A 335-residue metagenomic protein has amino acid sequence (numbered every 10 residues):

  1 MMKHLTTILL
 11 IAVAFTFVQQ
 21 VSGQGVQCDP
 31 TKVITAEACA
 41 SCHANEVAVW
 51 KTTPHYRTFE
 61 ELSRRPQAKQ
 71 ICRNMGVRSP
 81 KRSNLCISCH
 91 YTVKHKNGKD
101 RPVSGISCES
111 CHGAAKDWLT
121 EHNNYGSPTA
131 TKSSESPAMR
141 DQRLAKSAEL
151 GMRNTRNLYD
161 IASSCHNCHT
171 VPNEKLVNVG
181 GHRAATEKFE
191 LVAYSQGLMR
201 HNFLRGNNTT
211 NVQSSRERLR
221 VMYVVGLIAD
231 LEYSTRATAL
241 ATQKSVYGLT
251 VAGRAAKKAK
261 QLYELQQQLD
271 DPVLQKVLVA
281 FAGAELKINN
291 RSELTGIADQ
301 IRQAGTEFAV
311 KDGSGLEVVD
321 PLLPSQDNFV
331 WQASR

Functional and structural regions predicted by a protein language model:
M1-L9: Bacterial N-terminal signal peptides that target proteins for export
I8-T16: Bacterial N-terminal signal peptides
V21-G25: Boundary at the C-terminal end of the N-terminal hydrophobic targeting segment
V26, N45-M75, H95-I106, S110 (+1 more regions): Primarily the internal scaffold of c-type cytochrome electron-transfer domains, especially repeated/multiheme c-type
V26-A38: Local sequence-structure signature of Cys/Sec-based thiol-disulfide redox active-site neighborhoods
A36-E37, S79, S83, G105 (+1 more regions): Residues immediately within or flanking Cys/His clusters that coordinate Zn2+ in small zinc-binding modules
A68, M75-V93: Long, well-ordered hydrophobic secondary-structure segments characteristic of membrane-embedded and membrane-proximal
